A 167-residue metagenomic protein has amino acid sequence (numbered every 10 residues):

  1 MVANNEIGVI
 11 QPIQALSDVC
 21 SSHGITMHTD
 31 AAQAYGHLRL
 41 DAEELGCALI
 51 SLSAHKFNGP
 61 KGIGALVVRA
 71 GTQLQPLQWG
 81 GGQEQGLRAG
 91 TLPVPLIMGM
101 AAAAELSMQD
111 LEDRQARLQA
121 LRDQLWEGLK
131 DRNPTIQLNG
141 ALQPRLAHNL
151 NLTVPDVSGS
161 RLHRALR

Functional and structural regions predicted by a protein language model:
M1-R167: Pyridoxal 5′-phosphate
